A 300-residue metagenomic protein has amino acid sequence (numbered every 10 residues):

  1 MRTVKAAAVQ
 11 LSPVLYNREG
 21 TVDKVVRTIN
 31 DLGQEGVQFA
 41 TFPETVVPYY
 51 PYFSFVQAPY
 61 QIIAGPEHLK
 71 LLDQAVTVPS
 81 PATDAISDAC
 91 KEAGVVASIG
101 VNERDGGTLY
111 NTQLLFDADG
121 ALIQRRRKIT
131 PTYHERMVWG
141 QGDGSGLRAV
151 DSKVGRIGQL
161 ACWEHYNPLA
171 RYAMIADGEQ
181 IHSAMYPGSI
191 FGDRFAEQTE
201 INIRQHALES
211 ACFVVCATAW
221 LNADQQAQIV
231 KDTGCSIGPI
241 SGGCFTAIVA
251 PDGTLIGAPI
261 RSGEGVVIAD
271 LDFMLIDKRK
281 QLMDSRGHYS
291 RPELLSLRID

Functional and structural regions predicted by a protein language model:
M1-F39: N-terminal glycine-/serine-/threonine-rich phosphate-binding loop
T3-L15, T112, R125, A149 (+2 more regions): Active-site-proximal beta-strand elements of phosphoester/diester hydrolases
R18, N30-A118, S189-C212: Cys-nucleophile CN-hydrolase/nitrilase-fold catalytic domain and related Cys-dependent amidase chemistry that acts on
T77-V96, R156, C162-V266: CN hydrolase (nitrilase-like) catalytic-core segments centered on the catalytic cysteine and neighboring Lys/Glu
I99-V101, T112-L115, R148, T246-I248 (+1 more regions): Short beta-strand scaffold segments in enzyme catalytic cores
D119, Q124-R126, P259: Short hydrophobic alpha-helix segments
K128-Q141, G263-L282: A short, polar/charged loop-to-alpha-helix boundary motif
R148-Q180, A219, L275-D300: Cysteine/selenocysteine-centered motifs that mediate thiol-based redox chemistry or coordinate metal-sulfur cofactors
